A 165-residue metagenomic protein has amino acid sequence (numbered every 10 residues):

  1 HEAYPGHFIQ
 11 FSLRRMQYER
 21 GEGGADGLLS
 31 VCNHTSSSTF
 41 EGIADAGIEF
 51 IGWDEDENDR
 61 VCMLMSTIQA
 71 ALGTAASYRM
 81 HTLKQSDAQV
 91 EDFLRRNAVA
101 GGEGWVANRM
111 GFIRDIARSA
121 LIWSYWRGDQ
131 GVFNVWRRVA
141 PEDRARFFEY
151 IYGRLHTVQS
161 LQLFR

Functional and structural regions predicted by a protein language model:
H1, A44, G128: Hydrophobic, well-ordered secondary-structure elements that form the walls of internal hydrophobic environments
E2-S12: Catalytic glutamate of the conserved HExxH
F11-S12, Q17-Y18, G23-D59: Post-HExxH zinc-binding segment in Zn-dependent metallohydrolases
L29-E41, L83, I116-Y125: Active-site metal-coordination segments of metallo-dependent hydrolases
E41, D45-I116: Long, amphipathic alpha-helical stalk/connector segments used for oligomerization, subunit docking, or mechanical
G101-R165: C-terminal, non-catalytic "cap/extension" segments appended to globular domains
